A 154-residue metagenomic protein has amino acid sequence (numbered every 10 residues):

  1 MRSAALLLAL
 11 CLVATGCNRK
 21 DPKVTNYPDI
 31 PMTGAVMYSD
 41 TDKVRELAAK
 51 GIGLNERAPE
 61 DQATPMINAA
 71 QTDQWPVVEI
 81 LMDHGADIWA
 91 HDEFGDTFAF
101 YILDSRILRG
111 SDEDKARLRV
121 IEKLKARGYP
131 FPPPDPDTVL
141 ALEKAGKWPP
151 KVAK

Functional and structural regions predicted by a protein language model:
R2-L7: Sec-dependent signal peptide recognition, specifically the positively charged N-region followed immediately by
V13-G16: C-terminal motif of bacterial Sec signal peptides marking the signal peptidase cleavage site
N18-K20: Bacterial signal peptide processing site
K23-G34, A48, R57-P65, H91-L108 (+1 more regions): Ankyrin-repeat boundary/"N-cap" motif
T33-A70, Q74, I80: Alpha-helical adaptor scaffolds
G34-D40, I67-Q74, Y101-R117, K144-A145: Ankyrin repeat A-helix N-terminal signature
R45-L54, E79-D87, L118-P130: Ankyrin repeat domain, specifically the short helix-to-loop turn at the C-terminus of the second helix of each repeat
D112-K154: Terminal, low-structured helical/coil segments at or just beyond the last alpha-helical repeat
